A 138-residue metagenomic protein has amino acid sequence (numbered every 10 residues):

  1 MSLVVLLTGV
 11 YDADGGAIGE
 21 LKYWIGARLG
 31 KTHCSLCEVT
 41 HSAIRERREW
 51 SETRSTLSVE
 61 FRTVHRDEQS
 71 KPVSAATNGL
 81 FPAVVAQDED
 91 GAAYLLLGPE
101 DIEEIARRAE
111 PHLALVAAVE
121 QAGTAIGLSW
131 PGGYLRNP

Functional and structural regions predicted by a protein language model:
S2-E46: Local sequence-structure signature of Cys/Sec-based thiol-disulfide redox active-site neighborhoods
S2-V5, I18, R62, A125-G127 (+1 more regions): N-terminal leader/targeting and pre-domain segments
L36-E46, S58-Q69: Thiol-based oxidoreductase modules, predominantly thioredoxin-like and allied folds used for disulfide exchange
T40, S51-E52: Function-determining sites in protein domains
A75: Divalent-cation
L80-G98: A short, hydrophobic beta-strand/beta-hairpin element that forms part of a small beta-sheet core
A92-E103, R108-P111: Beta-strand-rich cores of mature extracytoplasmic or soluble domains
H112-P138: Charged phosphate-binding loop/patch that engages nucleotide di/tri-phosphates or the phosphate backbone of nucleic
